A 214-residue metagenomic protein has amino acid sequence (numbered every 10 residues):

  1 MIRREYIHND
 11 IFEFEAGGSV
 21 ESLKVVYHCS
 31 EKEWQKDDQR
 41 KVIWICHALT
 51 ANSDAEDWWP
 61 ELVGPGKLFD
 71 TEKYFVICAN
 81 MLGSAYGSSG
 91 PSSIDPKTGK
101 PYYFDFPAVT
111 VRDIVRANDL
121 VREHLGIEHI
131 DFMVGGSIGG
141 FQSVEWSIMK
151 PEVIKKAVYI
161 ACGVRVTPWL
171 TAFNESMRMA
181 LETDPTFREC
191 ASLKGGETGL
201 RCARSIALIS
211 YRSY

Functional and structural regions predicted by a protein language model:
M1-V42: Catalytic-loop region of hydrolases
E21, D38, L125-E128, E152: Structured loop/turn residues at beta-strand edges in well-structured enzyme cores
H28-P96: N-terminal cap/lid subdomain of alpha/beta-hydrolase-fold enzymes
E61, S84, A117-H124, E145: Residue-level signal for well-ordered alpha-helical scaffold segments within enzymatic catalytic domains
D95-K100, V153-I154: A short alpha->loop->secondary-structure connector
G99-D105, R112-F132: Conserved acidic catalytic loop of the alpha/beta-hydrolase fold
E128-T171: Conserved hydrolase catalytic core segment
V153, Y159-Y214: Alpha/beta-hydrolase-fold enzymes
